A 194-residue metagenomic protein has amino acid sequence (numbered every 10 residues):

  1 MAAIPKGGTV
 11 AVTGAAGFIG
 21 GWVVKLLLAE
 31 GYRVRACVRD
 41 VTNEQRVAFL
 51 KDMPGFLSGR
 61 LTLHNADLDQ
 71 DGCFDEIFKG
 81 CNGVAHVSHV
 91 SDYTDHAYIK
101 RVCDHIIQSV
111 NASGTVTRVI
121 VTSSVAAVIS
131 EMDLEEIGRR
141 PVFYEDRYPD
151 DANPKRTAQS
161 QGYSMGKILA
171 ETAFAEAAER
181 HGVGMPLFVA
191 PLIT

Functional and structural regions predicted by a protein language model:
A2-C37: N-terminal Rossmann NAD(P)H-binding glycine-rich loop of SDR-like oxidoreductase domains
T9-V12, V84, V119: Conserved hydrophobic beta-strands of the Rossmann-like cofactor-binding core in SDR/related NAD(P)H-dependent
K25, H86, V90-Y163, P186: Conserved Rossmann-fold NAD(P)-dependent oxidoreductase catalytic core, especially the SDR/UDP-sugar
V34-A48, D52, A126-I137: Juxtamembrane interfacial secondary-structure elements that flank transmembrane helices in multi-pass membrane proteins
V41-R101: NAD(P)H-binding glycine-rich loop region in Rossmannoid oxidoreductase-like domains and their noncatalytic homologs
V119, S123, A170-T194: Conserved beta-loop-beta element that borders a ligand/cofactor-binding pocket
G166: Active-site helix of classical SDR
